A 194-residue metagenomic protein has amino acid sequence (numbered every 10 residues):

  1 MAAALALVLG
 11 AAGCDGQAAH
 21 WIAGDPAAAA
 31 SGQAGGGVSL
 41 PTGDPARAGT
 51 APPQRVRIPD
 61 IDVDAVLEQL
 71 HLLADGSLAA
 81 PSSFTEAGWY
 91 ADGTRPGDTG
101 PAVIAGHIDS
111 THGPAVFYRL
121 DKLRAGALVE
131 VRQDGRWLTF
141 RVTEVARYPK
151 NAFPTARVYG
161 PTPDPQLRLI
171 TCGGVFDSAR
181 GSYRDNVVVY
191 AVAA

Functional and structural regions predicted by a protein language model:
M1-A12: Sec-dependent bacterial lipoprotein signal peptides
G10, D15-R124, E130-Q133, E144-A194: Solvent-exposed, non-transmembrane regions of membrane-associated and secreted proteins
D134-L138: Short, charged beta-turn/beta-strand-edge "cap" motif at the junction between a beta-strand and an adjacent loop
